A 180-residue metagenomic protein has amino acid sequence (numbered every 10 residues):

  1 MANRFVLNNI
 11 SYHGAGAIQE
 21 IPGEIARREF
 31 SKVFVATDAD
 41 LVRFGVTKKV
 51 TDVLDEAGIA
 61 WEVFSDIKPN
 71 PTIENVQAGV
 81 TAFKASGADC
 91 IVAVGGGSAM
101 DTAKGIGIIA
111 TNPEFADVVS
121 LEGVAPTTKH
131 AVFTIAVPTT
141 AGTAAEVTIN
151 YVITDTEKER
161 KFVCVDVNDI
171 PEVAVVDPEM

Functional and structural regions predicted by a protein language model:
M1-F64: An N-terminal, well-structured beta->alpha segment
Y12-H13, F64-I67, C164, V176: Hydrophobic residues at beta-strand termini and immediately following loops that shape nucleotide-binding pockets
G16, E20, R28, G45 (+5 more regions): Conserved active-site and cofactor/substrate-binding residues in soluble primary-metabolism enzymes
Q19, N112-M180: A glycine/threonine-rich phosphate-anchoring loop and its flanking beta-alpha core in nucleotide/phosphate-binding
F30-K32, A88, P171: Local beta-strand N-terminus motif with an aromatic residue
F34-V35, C90-V92, I135: Conserved beta-strand elements of the Class I
V42-E114: N-terminal small/polar loop signature for handling phosphorylated ligands or for N-terminal nucleophile
